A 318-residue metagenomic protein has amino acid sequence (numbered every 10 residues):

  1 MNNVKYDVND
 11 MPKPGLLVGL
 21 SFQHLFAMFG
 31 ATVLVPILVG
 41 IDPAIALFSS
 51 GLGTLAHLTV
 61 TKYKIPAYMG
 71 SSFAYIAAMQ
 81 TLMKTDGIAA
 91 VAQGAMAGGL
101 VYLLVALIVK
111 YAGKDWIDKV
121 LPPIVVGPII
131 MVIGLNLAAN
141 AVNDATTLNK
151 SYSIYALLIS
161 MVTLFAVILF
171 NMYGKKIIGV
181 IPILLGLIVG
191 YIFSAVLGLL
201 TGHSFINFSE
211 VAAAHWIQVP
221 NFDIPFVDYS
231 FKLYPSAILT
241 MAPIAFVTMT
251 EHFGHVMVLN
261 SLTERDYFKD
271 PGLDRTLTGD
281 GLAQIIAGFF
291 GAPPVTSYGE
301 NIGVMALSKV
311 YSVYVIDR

Functional and structural regions predicted by a protein language model:
M1-G19, H203-F226, S261-F268, T276: Intrinsically disordered, low-complexity non-transmembrane regions of multi-pass membrane transporters
K5-G15, G40-L58, T240-V313: Membrane-embedded helical hairpins/re-entrant loop segments and their flanking transmembrane helices within multi-pass
G15-S160, S308: Early transmembrane hairpin of solute transport permeases
L38-P43, Y152-Y155, F165-I224, K232-G254: Flexible hinge motifs at transmembrane-helix junctions and intramembrane kinks/re-entrant loops in multi-pass membrane
P43-I45, I88-A89, P123-I124, I154-L158 (+3 more regions): Membrane-interfacial loop-to-helix junctions in multi-pass transporters
S49-L52, A56, A97, V101-V105 (+7 more regions): Lipid-exposed faces of alpha-helical membrane segments in multi-pass integral membrane proteins
G53-I65, L103-I117, F165-K176, F253-E264 (+1 more regions): C-terminal ends of transmembrane helices
M79-D86, N171, N301-I316: Interfacial segments of multi-pass membrane proteins
